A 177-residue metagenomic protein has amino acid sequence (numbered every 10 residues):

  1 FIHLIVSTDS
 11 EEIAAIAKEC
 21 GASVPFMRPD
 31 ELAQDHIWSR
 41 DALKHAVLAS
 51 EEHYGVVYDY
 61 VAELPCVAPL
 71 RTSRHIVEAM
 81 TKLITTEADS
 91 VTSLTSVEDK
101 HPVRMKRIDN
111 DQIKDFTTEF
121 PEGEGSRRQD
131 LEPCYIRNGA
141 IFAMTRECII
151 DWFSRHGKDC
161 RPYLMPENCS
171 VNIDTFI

Functional and structural regions predicted by a protein language model:
F1, V56-Y58, T85-A88: Short, high-confidence coil segments that cap the C-terminus of an alpha-helix and link into the following beta-strand
F1-I5, N168-C169: Short active-site oxyanion
I5, E11-A62, L70-T81: Short phosphate-binding loop-to-helix
S7-T8, A143, I173: Short beta-strand scaffold positions
T8-D9, L94: Short beta-strand/turn micro-motifs composed of small residues that flank or help shape donor/cofactor-binding pockets
E31-D35, D99-K100, C169-V171: A short acidic, often aromatic-flanked loop/helix-cap motif at beta-alpha or helix-coil junctions that lines enzyme
D41, H45, P69-K158, L164: Conserved core of the sugar-phosphate nucleotidyltransferase
D159-I177: C-terminal and late-domain segments of enzyme folds
